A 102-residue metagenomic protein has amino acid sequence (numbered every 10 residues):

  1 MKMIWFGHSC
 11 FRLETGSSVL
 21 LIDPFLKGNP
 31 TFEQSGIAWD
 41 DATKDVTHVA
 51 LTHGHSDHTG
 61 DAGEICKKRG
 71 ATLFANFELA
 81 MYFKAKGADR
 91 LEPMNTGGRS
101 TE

Functional and structural regions predicted by a protein language model:
M1-K2, E14-L20, R99-E102: Beta-strand-turn-beta hairpins that frame and shape the catalytic cleft of phosphate-ester-processing enzymes
M1-K2, K67-T72: Short active-site oxyanion
K2-W5, G28-S35, R90-L91: Short gly/ser/thr-rich secondary-structure transition/capping motifs
H8-C10, G97: Short hydrophobic/aromatic beta-strand or adjacent loop that forms the aromatic wall/cage of a ligand/substrate-binding
R12-L51, G60-K67: Pre-active-site segment of Zn-dependent metallo-hydrolases
H58-T59, N76: Conserved alpha/beta-hydrolase "acid-adjacent" motif
F77-E102: Metallo-beta-lactamase
